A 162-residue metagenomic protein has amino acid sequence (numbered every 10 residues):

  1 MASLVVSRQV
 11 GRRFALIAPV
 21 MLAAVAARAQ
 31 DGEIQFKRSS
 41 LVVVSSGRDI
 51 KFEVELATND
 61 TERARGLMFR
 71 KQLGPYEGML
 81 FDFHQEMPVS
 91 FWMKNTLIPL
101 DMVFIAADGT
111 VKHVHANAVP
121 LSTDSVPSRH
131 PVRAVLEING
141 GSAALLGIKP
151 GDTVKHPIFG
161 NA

Functional and structural regions predicted by a protein language model:
M1-V10, L16-A24: N-terminal secretory signal peptides
G11-R12, S122: Short, solvent-exposed coil/turn linker segments
A26-R28: Hydrophobic alpha-helical membrane-insertion segments, chiefly the h-region of N-terminal signal peptides
Q30-A162: Compact, glycine-rich, soluble single-domain proteins
